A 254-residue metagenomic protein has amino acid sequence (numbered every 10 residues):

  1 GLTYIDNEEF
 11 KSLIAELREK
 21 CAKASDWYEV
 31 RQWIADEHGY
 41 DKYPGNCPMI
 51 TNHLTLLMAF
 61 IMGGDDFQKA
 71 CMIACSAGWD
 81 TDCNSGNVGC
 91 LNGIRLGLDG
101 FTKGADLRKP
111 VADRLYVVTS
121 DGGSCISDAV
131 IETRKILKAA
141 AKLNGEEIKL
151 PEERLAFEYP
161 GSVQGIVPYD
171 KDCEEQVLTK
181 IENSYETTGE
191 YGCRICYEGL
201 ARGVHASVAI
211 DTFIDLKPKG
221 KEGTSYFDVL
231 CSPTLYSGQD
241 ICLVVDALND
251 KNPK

Functional and structural regions predicted by a protein language model:
G1-G78: Accessory "access/gating" subregions that flank catalytic or transport cores
R18-E19, L91, P110-R114, E147-P160: A glycine-rich phosphate-binding loop feature that marks nucleotide/adenosyl-phosphate handling sites
L57-K138, D246: Catalytic phosphate/nucleotide-handling subdomain of diverse soluble enzymes
L115-Y116, S162-Q164, L200: Flavin-dependent oxidoreductase catalytic core characteristic of acyl-CoA dehydrogenase/oxidase-like enzymes
S124-D172: C-terminal domain-closing interface element
F157, T212-K254: Extra-cytoplasmic beta-strand recognition segments
G161, C173-S184: Extended repeat-based solenoid scaffolds, especially LRR ectodomains and other repeat-derived architectures
T179-S225, L248: Short carbohydrate-recognition loop motifs
